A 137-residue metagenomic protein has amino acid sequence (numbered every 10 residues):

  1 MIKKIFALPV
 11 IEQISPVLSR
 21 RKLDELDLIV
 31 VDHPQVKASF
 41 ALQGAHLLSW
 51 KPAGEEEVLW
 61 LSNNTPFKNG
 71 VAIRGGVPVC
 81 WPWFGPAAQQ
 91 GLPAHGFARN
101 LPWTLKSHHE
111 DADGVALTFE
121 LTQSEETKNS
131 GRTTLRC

Functional and structural regions predicted by a protein language model:
M1-C137: Surface-exposed acidic/polar loop and edge beta-strand patches at domain peripheries
